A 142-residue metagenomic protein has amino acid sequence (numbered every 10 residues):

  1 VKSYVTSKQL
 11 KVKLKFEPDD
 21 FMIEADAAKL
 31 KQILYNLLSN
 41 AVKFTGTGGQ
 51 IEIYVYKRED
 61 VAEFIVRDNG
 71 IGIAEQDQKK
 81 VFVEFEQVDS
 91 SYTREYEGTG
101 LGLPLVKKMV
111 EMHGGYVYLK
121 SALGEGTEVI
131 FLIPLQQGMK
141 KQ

Functional and structural regions predicted by a protein language model:
S3, I71-G72: Glycine-rich G1-box
T6, K11-F21: Conserved catalytic submotifs in the C-terminal HATPase_c
A41-V42: Short helix-loop "hinge" at the ATP-lid/N-box region of the Bergerat-fold HATPase_c
G48-D60: Short beta-strand/loop element within the Bergerat-fold HATPase_c
G72-K80: Short helix N-cap motif at coil->helix boundaries in the Bergerat
E97, G102, V106: Short alpha-helical Gxxx[C/S/T] motif in the catalytic ATP-binding
G114-G115: Conserved glycine-rich
